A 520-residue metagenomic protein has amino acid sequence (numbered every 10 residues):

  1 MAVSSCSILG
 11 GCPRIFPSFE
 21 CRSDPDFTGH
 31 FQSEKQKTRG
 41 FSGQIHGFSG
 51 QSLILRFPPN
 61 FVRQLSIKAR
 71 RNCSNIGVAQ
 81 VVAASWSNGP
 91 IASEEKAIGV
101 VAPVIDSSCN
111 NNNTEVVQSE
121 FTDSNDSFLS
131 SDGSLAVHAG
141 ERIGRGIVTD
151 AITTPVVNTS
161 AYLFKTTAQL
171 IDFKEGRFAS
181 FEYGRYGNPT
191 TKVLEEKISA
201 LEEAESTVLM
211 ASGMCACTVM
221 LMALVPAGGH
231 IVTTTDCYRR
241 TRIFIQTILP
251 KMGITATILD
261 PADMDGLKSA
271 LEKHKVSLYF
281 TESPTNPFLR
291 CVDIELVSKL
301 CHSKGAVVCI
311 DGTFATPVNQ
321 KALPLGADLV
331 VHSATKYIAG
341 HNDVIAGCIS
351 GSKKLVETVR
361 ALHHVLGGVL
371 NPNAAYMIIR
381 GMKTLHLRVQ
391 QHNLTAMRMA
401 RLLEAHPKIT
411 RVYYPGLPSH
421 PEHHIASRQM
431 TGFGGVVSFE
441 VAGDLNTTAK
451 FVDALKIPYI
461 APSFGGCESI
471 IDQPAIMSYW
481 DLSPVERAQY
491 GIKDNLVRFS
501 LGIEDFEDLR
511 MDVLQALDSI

Functional and structural regions predicted by a protein language model:
A2, R14-T38, Q44-N113, V156 (+3 more regions): Conserved N-terminal alpha-helix of the aminotransferase class I/II PLP-enzyme fold
A2-R14, S107-F128, G133, H138-V148 (+4 more regions): Conserved PLP-enzyme active-site core in the AAT-like
R14-S52, R56, R145, K408-V497 (+2 more regions): Conserved C-terminal alpha-helix-loop-beta "cap" of PLP-dependent enzymes that closes/shapes the active-site mouth
D126-S130, A136, G140-F181, K354-E357 (+1 more regions): Mobile, glycine-enriched helix-loop/loop "lid" segments at the mouths of ligand-binding/catalytic clefts that gate
A179, E205, I345, A374 (+3 more regions): Short amphipathic alpha-helical segments
L194, V359, T447-F451, L509-V513: Hydrophobic side chains in well-ordered alpha-helices
E203-A204, H230, D494, G502-L517: Well-ordered alpha/beta subsegment
